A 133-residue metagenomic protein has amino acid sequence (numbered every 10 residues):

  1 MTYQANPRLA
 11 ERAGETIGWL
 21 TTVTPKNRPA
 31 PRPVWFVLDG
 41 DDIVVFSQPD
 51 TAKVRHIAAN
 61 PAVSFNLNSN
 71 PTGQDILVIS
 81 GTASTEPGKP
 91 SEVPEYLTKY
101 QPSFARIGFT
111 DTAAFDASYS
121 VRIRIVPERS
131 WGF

Functional and structural regions predicted by a protein language model:
M1-G18, G73: Extreme N-terminal tail/first-helix region
T2, D75-F133: Charged, gly/pro-rich active-site loop segments
Y3-Q4, Q48, A52, D116: Residues at secondary-structure transition points
A10-G14, A58-A59, D116: Alpha-helix boundary recognition
E15-P49, R55-I57, V63-L67, I76-I79: Short beta-strand segments
T16-I17, A62, A105, S130: Generic structural signal for secondary-structure transition and capping sites
T22, S69, I125-R129: Short, structured patches in soluble enzyme cores that scaffold and shape functional sites
K26-R28, S69-G73, A113-A117: A short beta-turn/loop motif at secondary-structure boundaries
